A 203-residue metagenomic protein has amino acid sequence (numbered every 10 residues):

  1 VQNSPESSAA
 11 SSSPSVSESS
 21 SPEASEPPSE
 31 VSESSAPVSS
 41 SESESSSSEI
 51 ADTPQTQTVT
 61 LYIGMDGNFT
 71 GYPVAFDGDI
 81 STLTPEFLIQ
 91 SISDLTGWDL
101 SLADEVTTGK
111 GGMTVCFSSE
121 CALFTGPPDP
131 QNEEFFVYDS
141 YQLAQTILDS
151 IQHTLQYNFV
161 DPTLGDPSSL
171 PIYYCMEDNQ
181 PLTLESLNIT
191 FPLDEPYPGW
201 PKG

Functional and structural regions predicted by a protein language model:
V1-P14, E42-G203: Bimodal "functional hotspot" detector
V1-S34: Gram-positive cell-envelope targeting signals
